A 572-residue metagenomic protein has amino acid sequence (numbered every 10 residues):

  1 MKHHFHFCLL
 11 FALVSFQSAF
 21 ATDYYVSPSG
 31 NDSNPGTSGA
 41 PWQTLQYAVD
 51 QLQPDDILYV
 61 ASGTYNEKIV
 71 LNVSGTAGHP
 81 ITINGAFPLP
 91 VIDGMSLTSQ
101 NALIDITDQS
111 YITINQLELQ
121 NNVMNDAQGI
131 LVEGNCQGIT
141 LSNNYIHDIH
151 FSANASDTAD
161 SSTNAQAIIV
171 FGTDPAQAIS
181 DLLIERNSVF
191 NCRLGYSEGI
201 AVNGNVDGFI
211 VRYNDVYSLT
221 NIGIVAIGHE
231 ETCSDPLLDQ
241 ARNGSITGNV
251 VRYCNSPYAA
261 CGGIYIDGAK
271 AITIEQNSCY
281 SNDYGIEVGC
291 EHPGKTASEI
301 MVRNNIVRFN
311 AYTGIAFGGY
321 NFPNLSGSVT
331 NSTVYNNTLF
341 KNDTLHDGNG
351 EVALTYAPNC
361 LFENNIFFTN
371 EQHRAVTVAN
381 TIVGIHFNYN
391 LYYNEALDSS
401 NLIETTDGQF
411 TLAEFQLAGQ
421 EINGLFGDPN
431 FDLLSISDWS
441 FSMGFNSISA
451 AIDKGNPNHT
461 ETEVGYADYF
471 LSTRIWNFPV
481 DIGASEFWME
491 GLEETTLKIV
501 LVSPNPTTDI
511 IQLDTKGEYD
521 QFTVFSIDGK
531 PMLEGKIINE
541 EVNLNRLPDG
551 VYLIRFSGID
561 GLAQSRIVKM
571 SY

Functional and structural regions predicted by a protein language model:
M1-T22: Bacterial Sec-dependent N-terminal signal peptides
P28-N66, F415, S449, F470 (+1 more regions): Acidic Gly/Asp/Thr-rich repetitive segments characteristic of extracellular carbohydrate-active and adhesion proteins
S29-S33, G63-Y65, G75, F87-L89 (+4 more regions): Acidic glycine-/aspartate-rich tracts in secreted/extracellular proteins
Q46, D50-P54, N66-T82, V91-Q137 (+1 more regions): Extracellular beta-strand-rich solenoid/capping regions of secreted or surface-exposed proteins that bind or remodel
Y65-L71, G94-L103, L119-I130, H150-Q166 (+11 more regions): Short glycine/acidic-rich loop motifs that flank beta-strands on beta-rich extracellular proteins
P80, N84-L89, S110-N121, Q137-H150 (+12 more regions): Right-handed parallel beta-helix
L412-E486: C-terminal accessory segments
E493-Y572: C-terminal outer-membrane/trafficking sorting elements
